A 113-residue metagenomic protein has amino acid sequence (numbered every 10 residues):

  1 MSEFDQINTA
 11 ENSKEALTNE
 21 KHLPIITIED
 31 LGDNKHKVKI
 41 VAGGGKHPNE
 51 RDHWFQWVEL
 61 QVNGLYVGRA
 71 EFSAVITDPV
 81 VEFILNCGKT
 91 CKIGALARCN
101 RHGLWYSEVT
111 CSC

Functional and structural regions predicted by a protein language model:
M1-K35: Transition segment at domain starts
K35, G88-G94: Extracellular Ig-like/FN3 beta-sandwich strand-entry sites
K39-A42, P79-N86, E108: Exposed aromatic-hydrophobic patches
V41-E50: Short amphipathic, basic-aromatic surface patches that mediate peripheral association with negatively charged
E50-Q56: Short coil-to-beta strand junction motifs in C2/discoidin
G64-E71: Surface-exposed loop/edge segments in extracytoplasmic proteins
F72-D78: Short proline/glycine- and polar residue-rich coil/turn motifs
R98-E108: Short acidic/polar inter-strand loop motif in beta-rich domains
